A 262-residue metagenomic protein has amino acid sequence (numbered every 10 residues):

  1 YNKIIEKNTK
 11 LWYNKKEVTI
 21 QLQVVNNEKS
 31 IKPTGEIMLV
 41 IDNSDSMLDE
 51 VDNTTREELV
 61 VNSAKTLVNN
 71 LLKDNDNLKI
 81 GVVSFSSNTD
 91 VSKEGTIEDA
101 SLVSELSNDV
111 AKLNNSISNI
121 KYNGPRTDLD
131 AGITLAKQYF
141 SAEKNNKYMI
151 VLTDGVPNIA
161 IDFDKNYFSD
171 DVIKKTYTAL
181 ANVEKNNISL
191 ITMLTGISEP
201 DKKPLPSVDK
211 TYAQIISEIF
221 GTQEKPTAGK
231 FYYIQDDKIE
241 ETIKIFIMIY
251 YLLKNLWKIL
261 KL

Functional and structural regions predicted by a protein language model:
Y1-N2, E6-K7, K165-Y167, L252-L262: Disulfide-bonded cysteine-rich modules in secreted/extracellular proteins, activating on the conserved Cys frameworks
K7-K15: Short, solvent-exposed loop/linker segments at the N-terminal edge of repeated beta-sheet extracellular domains
K16-N26: Short beta-strand elements of extracellular/lumenal beta-sandwich folds
E28-S104, Y148-T153, I188-I197: Von Willebrand factor
T34, E57, V61-V68, K79 (+7 more regions): Extracytoplasmic/secreted envelope proteins and their assembly/folding machinery, especially bacterial periplasmic
S44-L48, N69-L72, S86-L135, V156-D162 (+4 more regions): Short, charged loop segments at secondary-structure junctions
N123-R126, A131-K137, N146-Y148, T153-T227 (+2 more regions): VWA/integrin I-like adhesion module and closely mimicked acidic/polar interface patches used
Y232-L262: Acidic, polar loop-rich interaction surfaces within structured domains
